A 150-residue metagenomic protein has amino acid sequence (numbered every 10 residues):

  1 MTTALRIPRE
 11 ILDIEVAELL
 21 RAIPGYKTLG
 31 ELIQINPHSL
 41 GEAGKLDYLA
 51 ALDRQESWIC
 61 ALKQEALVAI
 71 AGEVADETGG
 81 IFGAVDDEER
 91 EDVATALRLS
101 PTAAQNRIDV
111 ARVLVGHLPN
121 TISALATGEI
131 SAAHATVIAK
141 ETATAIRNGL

Functional and structural regions predicted by a protein language model:
M1-L150: Peripheral, non-cofactor segments flanking catalytic/redox cores
